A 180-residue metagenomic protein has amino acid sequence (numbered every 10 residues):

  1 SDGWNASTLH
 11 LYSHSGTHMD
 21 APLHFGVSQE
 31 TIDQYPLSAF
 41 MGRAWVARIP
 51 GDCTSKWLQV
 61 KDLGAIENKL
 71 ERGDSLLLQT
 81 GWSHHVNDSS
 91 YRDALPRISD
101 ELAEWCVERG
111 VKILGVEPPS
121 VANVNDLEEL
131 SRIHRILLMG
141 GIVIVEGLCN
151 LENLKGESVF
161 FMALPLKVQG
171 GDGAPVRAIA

Functional and structural regions predicted by a protein language model:
S1-A180: Active-/binding-site microenvironments in catalytic and ligand-binding cores
